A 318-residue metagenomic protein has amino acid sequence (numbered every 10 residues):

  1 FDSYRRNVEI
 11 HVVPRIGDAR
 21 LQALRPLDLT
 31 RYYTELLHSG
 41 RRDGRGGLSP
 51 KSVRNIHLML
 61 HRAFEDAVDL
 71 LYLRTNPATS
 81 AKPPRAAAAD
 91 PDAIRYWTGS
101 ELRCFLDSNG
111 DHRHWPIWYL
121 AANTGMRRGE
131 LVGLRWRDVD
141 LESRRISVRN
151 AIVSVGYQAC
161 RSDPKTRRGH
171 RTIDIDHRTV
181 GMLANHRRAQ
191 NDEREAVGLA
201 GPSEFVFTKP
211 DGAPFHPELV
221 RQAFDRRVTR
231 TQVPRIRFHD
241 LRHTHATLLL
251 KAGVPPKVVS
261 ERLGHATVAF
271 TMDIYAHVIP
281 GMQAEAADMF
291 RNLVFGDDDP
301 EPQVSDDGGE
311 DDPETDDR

Functional and structural regions predicted by a protein language model:
F1-V68, S203-V206, E218-D225: Short, Lys/Arg-enriched alpha-helical recognition elements, typified by the DNA-recognition helix
N7, D28-R31, P77, R85 (+7 more regions): Ca2+-coordinating acidic residues in Ca2+-binding motifs
V12, L29, L60, I117-L120 (+6 more regions): Hydrophobic packing within well-folded, soluble alpha/beta domains
R42-G46, R103-W115, T124, I173 (+2 more regions): Short, basic (Lys/Arg/His-rich) helix/loop patches that form interaction surfaces in the mid-to-C-terminal regions
R45-M59, D69-L134, L141-E142, V153 (+6 more regions): Basic, Lys/Arg- and aromatic-enriched nucleic-acid-binding interface segment
A78-S80, S143-V148, R237, L248 (+2 more regions): Short functional hotspots where side chains directly engage DNA or cofactors
D107, S143, I152-T179, N185 (+6 more regions): C-terminal secondary-structure termini that scaffold catalytic or DNA-interacting sites
